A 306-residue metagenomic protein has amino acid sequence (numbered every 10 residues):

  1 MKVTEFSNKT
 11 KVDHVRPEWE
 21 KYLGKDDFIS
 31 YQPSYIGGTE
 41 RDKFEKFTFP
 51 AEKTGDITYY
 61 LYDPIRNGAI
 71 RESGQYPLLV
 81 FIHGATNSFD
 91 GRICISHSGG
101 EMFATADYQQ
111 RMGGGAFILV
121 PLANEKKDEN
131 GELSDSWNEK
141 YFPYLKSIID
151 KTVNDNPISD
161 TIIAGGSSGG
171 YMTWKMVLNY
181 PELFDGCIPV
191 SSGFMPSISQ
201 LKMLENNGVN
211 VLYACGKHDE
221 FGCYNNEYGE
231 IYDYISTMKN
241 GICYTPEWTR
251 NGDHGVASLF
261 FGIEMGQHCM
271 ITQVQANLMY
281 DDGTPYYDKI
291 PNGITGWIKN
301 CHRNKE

Functional and structural regions predicted by a protein language model:
M1-P77, Y171, I231, R303-E306: A domain-start/cap signature at the N-terminus of enzymes
S73-G74, E129-S167: Gly/Ser-rich "nucleophile elbow"/oxyanion-hole loop immediately N-terminal to the catalytic nucleophile in hydrolases
L78, A85-P143: Active-site machinery of serine-nucleophile hydrolases
V80-I82, V190: Alpha/beta-hydrolase
G114, E205-V211: Short, proline-enriched alpha-helix->beta-strand connector loops that line the catalytic pocket of alpha/beta-hydrolase
L122, V190-S191, A214: Alpha/beta-hydrolase-fold catalytic nucleophile elbow
I158-E205: Primarily recognizes the serine-hydrolase "nucleophile elbow" in alpha/beta-hydrolase and SGNH/GDSL folds
L212-Y232, S236-E306: C-terminal catalytic histidine-bearing segment of alpha/beta-hydrolase fold enzymes
